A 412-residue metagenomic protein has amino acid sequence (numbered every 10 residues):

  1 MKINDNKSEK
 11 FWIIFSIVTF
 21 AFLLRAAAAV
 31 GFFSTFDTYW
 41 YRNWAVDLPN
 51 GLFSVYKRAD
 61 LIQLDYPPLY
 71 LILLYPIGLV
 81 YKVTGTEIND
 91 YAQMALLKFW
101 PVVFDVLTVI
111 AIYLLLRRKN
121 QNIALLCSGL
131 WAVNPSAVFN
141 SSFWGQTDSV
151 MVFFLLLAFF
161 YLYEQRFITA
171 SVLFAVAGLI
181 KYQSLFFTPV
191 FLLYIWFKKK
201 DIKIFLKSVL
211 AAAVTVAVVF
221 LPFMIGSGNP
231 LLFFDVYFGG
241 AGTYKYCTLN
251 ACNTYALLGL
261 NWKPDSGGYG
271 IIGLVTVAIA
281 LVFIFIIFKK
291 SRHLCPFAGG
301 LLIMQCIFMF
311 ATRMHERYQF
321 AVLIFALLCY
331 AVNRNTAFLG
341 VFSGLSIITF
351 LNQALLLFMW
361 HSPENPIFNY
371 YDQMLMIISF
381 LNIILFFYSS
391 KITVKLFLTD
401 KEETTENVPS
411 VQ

Functional and structural regions predicted by a protein language model:
K2-V236, Y244, L260-Q412: Multi-pass membrane glycosyltransferase architecture that uses lipid-linked
K82, L249-C252: Peri-membrane helix termini and adjoining interfacial loops of integral membrane proteins
A251-N261: Membrane-embedded hairpin module used as a gating/binding unit in multi-pass transport and secretion proteins
